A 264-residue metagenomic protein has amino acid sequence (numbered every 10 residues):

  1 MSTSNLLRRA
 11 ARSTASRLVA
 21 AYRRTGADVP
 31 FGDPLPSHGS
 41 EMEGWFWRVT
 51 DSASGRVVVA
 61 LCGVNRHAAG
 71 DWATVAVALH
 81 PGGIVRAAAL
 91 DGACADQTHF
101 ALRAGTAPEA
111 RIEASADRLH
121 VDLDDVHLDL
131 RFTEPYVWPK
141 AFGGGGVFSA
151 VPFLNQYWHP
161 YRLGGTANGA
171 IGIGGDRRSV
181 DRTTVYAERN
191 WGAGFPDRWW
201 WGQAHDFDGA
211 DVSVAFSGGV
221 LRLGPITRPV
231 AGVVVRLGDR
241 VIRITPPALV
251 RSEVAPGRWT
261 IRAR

Functional and structural regions predicted by a protein language model:
S2-R264: Structured soluble/peripheral alpha/beta segments that form catalytic or ligand/cofactor-binding pockets
